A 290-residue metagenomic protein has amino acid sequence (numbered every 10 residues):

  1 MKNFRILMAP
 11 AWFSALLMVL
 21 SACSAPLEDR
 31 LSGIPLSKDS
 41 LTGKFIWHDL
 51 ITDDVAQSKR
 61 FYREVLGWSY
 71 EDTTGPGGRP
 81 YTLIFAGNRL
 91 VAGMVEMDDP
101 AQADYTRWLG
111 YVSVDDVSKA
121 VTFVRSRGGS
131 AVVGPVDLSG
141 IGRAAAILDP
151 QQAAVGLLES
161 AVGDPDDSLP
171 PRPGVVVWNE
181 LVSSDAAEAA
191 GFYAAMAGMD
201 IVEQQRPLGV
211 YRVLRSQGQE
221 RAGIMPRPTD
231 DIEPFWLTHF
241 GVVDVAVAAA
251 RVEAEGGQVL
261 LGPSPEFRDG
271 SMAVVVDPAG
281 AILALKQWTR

Functional and structural regions predicted by a protein language model:
F4, C23-S40, V121, G128-V177 (+5 more regions): Vicinal oxygen chelate
I6-M8: Short hydrophobic transmembrane-like helices used for membrane targeting/insertion
P10-S21: Bacterial N-terminal signal peptides
E28-R30, D49-R89, S126, G134-G142 (+3 more regions): Core segments of cupin and vicinal oxygen chelate
G33, D39, D53-V55, D115: Residue-level hotspots at or immediately adjacent to binding/recognition sites across diverse folds
K44-D53, L83, P100-F123, R143-L148 (+3 more regions): Vicinal oxygen chelate
P76-S126, V132-V133, L138, I224: Intrinsically disordered, glycine/charged-rich N-terminal periplasmic/extracytoplasmic linker segments that lie
G78, T106, L208, P234 (+1 more regions): Residues that act as N-cap/strand-start positions at coil-to-secondary-structure junctions
